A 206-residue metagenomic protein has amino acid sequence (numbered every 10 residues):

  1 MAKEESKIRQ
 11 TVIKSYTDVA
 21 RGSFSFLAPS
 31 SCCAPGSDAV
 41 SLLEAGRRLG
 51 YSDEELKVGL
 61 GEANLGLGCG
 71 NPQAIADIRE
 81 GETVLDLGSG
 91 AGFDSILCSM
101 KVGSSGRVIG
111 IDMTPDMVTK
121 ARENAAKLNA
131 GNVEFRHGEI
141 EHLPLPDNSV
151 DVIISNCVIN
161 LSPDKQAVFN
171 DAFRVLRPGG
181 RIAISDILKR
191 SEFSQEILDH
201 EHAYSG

Functional and structural regions predicted by a protein language model:
S37-T83, D94-K101: Conserved alpha-helix/loop element of class I SAM-dependent methyltransferases that forms part of the SAM/SAH-binding
E80, E141-V152: A short acidic, Gly/Pro-enriched loop at the edge of an enzyme's catalytic core that lines a small-molecule cofactor
V84, I153-I154: Hydrophobic beta-strand segment of the Class I
T114-D116: Conserved SAM/SAH-binding beta-strand->alpha-helix loop
A121-R122: Conserved SAM-binding loop
N129-E141: Conserved SAM-binding strand-loop segment of SAM-dependent methyltransferases
Q166-R181: A short glycine-rich, Lys/Arg-flanked "PGG" loop and its adjoining helix->strand segment in the class I
I187-G206: Short, glycine-/aromatic-enriched active-site segment of Class I SAM-dependent methyltransferases
